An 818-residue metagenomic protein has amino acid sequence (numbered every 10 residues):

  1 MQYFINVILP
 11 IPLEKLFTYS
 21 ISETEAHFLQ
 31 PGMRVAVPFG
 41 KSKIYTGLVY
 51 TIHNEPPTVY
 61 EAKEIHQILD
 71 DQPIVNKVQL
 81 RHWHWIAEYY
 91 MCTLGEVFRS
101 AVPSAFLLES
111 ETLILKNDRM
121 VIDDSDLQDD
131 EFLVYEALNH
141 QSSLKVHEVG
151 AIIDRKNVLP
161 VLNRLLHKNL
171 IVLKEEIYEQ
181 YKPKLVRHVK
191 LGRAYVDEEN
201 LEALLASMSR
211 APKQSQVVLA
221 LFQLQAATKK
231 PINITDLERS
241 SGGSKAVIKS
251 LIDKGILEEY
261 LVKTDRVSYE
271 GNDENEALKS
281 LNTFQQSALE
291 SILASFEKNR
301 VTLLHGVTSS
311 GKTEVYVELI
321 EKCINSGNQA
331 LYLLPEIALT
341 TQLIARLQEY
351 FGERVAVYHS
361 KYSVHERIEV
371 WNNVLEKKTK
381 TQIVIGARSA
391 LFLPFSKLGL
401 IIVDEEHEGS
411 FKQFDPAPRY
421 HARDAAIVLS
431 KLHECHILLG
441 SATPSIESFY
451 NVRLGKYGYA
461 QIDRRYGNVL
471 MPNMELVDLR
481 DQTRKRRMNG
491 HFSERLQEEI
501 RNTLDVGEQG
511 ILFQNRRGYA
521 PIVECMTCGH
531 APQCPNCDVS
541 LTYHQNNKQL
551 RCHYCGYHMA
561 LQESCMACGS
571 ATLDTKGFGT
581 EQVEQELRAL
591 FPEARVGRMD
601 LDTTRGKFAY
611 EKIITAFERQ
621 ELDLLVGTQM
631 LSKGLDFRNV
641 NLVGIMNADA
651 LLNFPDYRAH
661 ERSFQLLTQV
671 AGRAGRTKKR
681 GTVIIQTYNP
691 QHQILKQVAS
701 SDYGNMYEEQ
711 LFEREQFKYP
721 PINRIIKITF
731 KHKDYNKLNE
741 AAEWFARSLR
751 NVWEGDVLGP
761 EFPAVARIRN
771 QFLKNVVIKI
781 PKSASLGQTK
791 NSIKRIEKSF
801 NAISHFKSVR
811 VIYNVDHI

Functional and structural regions predicted by a protein language model:
M1-V384, L391-L438, G455-V469, V752 (+1 more regions): Accessory, non-ATPase domains that flank or precede helicase/AAA+ motor cores in DNA-metabolism machines
K15, N233, R724-I726, F772-K774: Short amphipathic alpha-helical segments
L16, Q30-P31, K737-L749: A short, contiguous, amphipathic alpha-helix enriched in charged residues
F39, P56-A62, H66-Q72, G644 (+2 more regions): Solvent-exposed, membrane-proximal periplasmic/extracellular interface segments of envelope transport and secretion
H84-A87, G150, Q497, E584 (+4 more regions): Generic solvent-exposed, charged/amphipathic alpha-helical segments that serve as macromolecular interface scaffolds
E276-N282, Q286-E290, K298-T729, D734-N739 (+4 more regions): Inter-lobe coupling/hinge segments of SF2-like helicase ATPases
F591-A594, L749-V757, A802-K807: Short secondary-structure junctions
A742, R747-F772, V811-Y813: A carboxyl-terminal module marker
